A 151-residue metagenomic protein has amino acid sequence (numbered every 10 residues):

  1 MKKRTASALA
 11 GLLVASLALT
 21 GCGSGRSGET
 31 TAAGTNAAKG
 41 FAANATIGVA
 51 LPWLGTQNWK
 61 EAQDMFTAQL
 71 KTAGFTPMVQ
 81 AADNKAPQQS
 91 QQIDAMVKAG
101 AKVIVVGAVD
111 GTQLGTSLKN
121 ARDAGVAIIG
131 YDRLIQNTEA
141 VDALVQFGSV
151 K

Functional and structural regions predicted by a protein language model:
K2-A8, A15-L17, C22-K151: A residue-level marker of the well-folded mature domains of exported/periplasmic proteins
